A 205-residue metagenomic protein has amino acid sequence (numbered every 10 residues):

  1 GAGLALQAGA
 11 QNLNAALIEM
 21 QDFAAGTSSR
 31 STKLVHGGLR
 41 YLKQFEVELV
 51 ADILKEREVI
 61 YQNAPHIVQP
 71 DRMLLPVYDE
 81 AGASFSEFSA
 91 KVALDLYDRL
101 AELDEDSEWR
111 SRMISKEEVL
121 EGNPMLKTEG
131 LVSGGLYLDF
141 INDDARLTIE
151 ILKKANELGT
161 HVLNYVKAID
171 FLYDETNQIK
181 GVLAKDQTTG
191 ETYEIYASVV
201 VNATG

Functional and structural regions predicted by a protein language model:
G1-A2: N-terminal Rossmann-fold NAD(P) dinucleotide-binding loop
A5, G9-A10, K154-N156: Gly/Ala-rich phosphate-binding loop of Rossmann-like dinucleotide-binding domains, activating on the conserved
G9-S31: Glycine-rich FAD pyrophosphate-binding loop
N14, H161-L163: Residue-level detector of anion-binding/catalytic polar loops
K33-E118, G122: Dinucleotide-binding Rossmann-like beta1-alpha1 core, especially the glycine-rich loop that anchors the ADP
L120-L158, I179-L183, E191-I195: Helix-loop-beta segment of a Rossmann-like dinucleotide-binding subdomain
N164-K180: A conserved short coil-to-beta-strand element within the FAD-binding core of flavoproteins
T188-V199, A203: Core beta-strand elements of the Rossmann-like FAD/NAD(P) dinucleotide-binding domain in flavoenzyme oxidoreductases
